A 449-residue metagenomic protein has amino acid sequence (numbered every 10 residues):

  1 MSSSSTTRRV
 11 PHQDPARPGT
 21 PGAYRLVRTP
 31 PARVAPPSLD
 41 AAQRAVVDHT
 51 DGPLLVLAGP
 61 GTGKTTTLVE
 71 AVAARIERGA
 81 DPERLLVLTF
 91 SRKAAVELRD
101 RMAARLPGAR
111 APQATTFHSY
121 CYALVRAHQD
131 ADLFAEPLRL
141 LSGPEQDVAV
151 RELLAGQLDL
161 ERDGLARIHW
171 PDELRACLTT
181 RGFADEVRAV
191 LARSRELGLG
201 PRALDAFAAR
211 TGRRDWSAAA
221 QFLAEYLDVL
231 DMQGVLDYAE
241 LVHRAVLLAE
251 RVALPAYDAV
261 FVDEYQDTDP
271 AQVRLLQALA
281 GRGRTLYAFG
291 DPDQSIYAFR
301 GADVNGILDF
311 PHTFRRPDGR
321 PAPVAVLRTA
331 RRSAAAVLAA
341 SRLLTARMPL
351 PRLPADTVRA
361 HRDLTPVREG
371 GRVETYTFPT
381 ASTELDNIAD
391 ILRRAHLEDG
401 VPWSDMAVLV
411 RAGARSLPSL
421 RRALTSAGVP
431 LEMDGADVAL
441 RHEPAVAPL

Functional and structural regions predicted by a protein language model:
S2-H49, L57-P60, A71, A166-E225 (+1 more regions): N-terminal accessory segments
S2-R99, V262, Q266, P270-A288 (+1 more regions): Conserved motor-region signature of P-loop NTPase helicases/translocases
S38, A114-C121, R214-A259, D269-L275 (+1 more regions): Conserved helicase/translocase P-loop NTPase motor core
D51, V125-R126, R151-A155, A192 (+8 more regions): Amphipathic, well-packed alpha-helical segments that form the structural scaffold of globular domains
T65, G143, T180, G212-A219 (+5 more regions): Generic alpha-helical segment signature
P82-G182, N305-R316, P448: Conserved P-loop NTPase-based nucleic-acid remodeling module centered on helicase motor cores
A109-A111, D132-Q221, P321-R332, L338 (+1 more regions): ATP-hydrolysis module of ASCE/P-loop NTPase motor domains, specifically the Walker B Asp-Glu catalytic pair
Q113-A123, A259-E264, F289, G413: Conserved helicase core region in the C-terminal RecA-like lobe
